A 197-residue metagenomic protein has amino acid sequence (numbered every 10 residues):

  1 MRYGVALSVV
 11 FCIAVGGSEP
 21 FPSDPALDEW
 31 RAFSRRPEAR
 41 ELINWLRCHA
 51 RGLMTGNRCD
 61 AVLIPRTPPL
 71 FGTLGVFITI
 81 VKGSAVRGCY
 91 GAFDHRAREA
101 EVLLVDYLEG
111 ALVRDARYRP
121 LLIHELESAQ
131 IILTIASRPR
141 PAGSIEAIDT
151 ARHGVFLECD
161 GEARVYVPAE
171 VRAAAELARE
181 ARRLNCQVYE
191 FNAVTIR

Functional and structural regions predicted by a protein language model:
G4, V9-S23: Bacterial Sec-dependent signal peptides at the C-terminal "C-region" and cleavage site
E19-R197: Basic nucleic-acid-binding interfaces
